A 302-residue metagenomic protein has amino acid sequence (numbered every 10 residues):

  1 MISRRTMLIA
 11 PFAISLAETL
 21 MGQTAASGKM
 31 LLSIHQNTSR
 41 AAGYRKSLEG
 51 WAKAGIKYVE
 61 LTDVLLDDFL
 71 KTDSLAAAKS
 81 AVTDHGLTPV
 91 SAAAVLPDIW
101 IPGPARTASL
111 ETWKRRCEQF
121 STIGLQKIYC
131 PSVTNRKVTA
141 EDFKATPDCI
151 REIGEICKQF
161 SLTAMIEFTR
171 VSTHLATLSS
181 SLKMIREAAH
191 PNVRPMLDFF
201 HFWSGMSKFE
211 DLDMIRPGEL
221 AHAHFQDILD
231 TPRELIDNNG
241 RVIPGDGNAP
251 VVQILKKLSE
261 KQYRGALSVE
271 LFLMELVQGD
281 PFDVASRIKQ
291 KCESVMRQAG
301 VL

Functional and structural regions predicted by a protein language model:
I2, M7-L31, A41-A54, G124 (+2 more regions): Histidine-acidic metal/acid-base catalytic patches
P11-F12, L16-A17, T24-G28, R45-K46 (+4 more regions): Active-site acidic/histidine proton-transfer and metal-coordination neighborhood in alpha/beta enzyme cores
M30-Q36, V59-L61, P89-A94, I128-C130 (+4 more regions): Hydrophobic faces of well-ordered beta-strands that scaffold small-molecule active sites in alpha/beta enzyme cores
H35-S39, T62-V64, A94-P97, V133-N135 (+4 more regions): Active-site beta-loop-alpha junctions enriched in small/polar residues
S47, A78, T112-R116, C149 (+3 more regions): Alpha-helical packing segments of well-folded alpha/beta enzyme cores
A54-L70, A93-D98: N-terminal substrate-binding region of glycoside hydrolase catalytic domains
E60-K79, N135-K137: Glycine-rich, proline-tolerant flexible connector loops at the mouths of alpha/beta enzymes
A78-G103: Mid-chain, structured segments of secreted extracytoplasmic proteins
